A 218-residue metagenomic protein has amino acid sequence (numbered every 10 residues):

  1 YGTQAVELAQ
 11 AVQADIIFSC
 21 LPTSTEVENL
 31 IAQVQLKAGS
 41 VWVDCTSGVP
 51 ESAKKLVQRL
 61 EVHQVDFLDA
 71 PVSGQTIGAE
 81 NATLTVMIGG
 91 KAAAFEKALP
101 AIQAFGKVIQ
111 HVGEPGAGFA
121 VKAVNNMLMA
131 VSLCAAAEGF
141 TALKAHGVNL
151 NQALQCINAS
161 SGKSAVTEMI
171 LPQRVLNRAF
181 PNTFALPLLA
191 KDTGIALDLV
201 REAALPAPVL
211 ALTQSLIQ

Functional and structural regions predicted by a protein language model:
Y1-G2, A38, H63, F105: Short, structured coil segments at secondary-structure junctions
G2-L36, S40-S52, T85-M87: Rossmann-like NAD(P)-binding element
A5, D66-L68, I109, L150 (+1 more regions): Hydrophobic beta-strand scaffold residues
I16-F18, P22, E26, V41 (+7 more regions): Amphipathic alpha-helical hairpins
L21, A32, S47-A130: Rossmann-fold dinucleotide-binding core
V41, D66, T85, P206-P208: Proline-centered loop/turn at the N-terminus of a beta-strand
A117-Q218: Helical "substrate-binding/catalytic lid" subdomain of Rossmann-like NAD(P)-dependent dehydrogenases/reductases
